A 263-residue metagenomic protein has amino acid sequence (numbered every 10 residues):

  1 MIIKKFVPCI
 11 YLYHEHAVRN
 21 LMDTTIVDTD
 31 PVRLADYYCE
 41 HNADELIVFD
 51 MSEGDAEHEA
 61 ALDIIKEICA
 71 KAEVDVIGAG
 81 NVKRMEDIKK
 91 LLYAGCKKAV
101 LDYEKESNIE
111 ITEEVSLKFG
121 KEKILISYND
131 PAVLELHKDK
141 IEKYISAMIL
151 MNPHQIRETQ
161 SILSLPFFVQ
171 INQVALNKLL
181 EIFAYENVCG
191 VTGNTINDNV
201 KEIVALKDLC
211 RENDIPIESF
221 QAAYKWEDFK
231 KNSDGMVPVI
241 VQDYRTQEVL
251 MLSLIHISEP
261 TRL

Functional and structural regions predicted by a protein language model:
M1-V74, K83-E86, E122-I124, A132-S146: Conserved N-terminal beta1-alpha1 strand-loop-helix module at the mouth
L12-N20, L92-P153: Conserved anion-binding
A56-I77, E114-Y128, Q155-V174: Alpha-helix-loop-beta-strand connector modules within alpha/beta enzyme cores
D75-M85, E104-K105, Y128-A132, N152-P153 (+2 more regions): Glycine-rich beta-to-alpha transition loops that act as phosphate-gripper elements at the mouths of alpha/beta enzyme
G78, V82-G95, L136-K140, V169 (+1 more regions): Catalytic cores of alpha/beta
T112-S116, N197-I217: C-terminal helical cap(s) of enzyme catalytic domains, especially alpha/beta-barrels
P216-V237: Short, basic/aromatic recognition patches
I255-L263: Residue-level detector of conserved catalytic or cofactor/ligand-binding positions in enzyme active sites
